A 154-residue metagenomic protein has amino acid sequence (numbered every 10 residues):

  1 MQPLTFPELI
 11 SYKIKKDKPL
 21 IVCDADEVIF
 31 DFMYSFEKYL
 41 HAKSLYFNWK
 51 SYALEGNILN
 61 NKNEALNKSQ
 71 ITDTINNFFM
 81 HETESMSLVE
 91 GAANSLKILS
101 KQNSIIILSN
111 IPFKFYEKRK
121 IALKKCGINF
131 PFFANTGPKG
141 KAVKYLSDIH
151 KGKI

Functional and structural regions predicted by a protein language model:
Q2-D73: Active-site neighborhood of HAD-like aspartate-dependent phosphohydrolases
K16-K18, Q102, K151-I154: A general structural motif
F30-F32, K38, K114-K118, K141-A142: Short catalytic/ligand-binding loop motif for oxyanion handling, primarily in non-cytosolic enzymes, centered on
M80-I107, F113-R119: Short, acidic loop-to-helix structural element flanking the phosphoryl-transfer center in phosphate-processing enzymes
S104-I106, F130, I154: Hydrophobic anchor at the start of a short beta-strand that flanks the dinucleotide cofactor-binding loop
L108-F113, K125-A142: A short, structured active-site edge motif that brings together acidic residues
K118-C126: Short, aromatic/basic amphipathic alpha-helical patches
G137-I154: Conserved Lys-Pro-Asp/Glu-containing loop-to-beta segment of HAD-superfamily phosphomonoesterases, centered on
